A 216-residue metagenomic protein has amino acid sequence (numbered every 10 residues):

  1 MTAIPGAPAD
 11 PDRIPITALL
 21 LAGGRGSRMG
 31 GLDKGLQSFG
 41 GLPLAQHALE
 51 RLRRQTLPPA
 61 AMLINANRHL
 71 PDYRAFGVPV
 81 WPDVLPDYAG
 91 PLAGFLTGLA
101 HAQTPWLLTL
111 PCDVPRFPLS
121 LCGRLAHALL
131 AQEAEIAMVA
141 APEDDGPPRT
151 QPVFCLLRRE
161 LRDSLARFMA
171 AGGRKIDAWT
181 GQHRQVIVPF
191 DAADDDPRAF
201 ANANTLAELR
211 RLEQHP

Functional and structural regions predicted by a protein language model:
A3-I176, G181-A199, A207-H215: Nucleotide and nucleotide-moiety/phosphate-recognizing core
